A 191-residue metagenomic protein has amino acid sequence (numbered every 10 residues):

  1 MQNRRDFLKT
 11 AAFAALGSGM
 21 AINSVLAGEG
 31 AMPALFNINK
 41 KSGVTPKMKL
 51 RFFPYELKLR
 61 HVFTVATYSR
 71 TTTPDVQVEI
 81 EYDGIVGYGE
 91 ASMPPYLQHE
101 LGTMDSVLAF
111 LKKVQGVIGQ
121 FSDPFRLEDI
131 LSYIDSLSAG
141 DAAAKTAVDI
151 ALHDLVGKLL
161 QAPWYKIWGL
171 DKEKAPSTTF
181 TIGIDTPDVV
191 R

Functional and structural regions predicted by a protein language model:
M1-L8, P33: Twin-arginine (Tat) signal peptide motif
D6-E29: N-terminal export signals
I22-H61: C-terminal segment of N-terminal export signals and the immediately downstream linker at the start of the mature
G43-K47, F52, E81, V86-L160: Metal- or metallocofactor-binding catalytic centers and their adjacent structured scaffolds across diverse enzyme
V62-V65, W164: Glycine-rich, charged/polar anion/phosphate-binding loops that engage phosphate groups from diverse ligands
A66-T71: Short Gly/Pro-enriched turn/cap motifs at secondary-structure boundaries
V76-I80: Short beta-strand scaffold segments in enzyme catalytic cores
W164-R191: Metal-dependent enolase-superfamily TIM-barrel catalytic cores that perform enediolate-based chemistry
